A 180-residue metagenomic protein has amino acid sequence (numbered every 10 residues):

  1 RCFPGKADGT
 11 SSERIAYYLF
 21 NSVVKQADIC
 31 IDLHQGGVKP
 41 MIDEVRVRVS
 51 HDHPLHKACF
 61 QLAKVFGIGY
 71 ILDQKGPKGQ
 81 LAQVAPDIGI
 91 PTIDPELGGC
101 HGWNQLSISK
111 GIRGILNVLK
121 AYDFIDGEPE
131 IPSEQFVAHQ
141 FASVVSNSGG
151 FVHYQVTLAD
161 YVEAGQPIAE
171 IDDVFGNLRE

Functional and structural regions predicted by a protein language model:
R1-E180: Structured catalytic-domain cores with a bias toward divalent-metal coordination
